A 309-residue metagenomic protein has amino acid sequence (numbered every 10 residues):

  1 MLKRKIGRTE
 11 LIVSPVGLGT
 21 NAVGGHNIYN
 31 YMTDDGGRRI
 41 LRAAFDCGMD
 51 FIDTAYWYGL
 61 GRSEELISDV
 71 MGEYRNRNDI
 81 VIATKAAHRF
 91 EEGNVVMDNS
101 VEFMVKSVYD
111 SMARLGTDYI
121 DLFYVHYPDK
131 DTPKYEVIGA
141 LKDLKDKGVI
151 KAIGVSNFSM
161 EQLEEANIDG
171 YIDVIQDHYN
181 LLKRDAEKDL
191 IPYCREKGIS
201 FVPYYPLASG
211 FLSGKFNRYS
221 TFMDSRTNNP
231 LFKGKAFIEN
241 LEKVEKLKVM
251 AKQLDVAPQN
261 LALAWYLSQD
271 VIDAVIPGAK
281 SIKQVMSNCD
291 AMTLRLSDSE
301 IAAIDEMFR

Functional and structural regions predicted by a protein language model:
M1-I80: N-terminal binding-site loop/beta-alpha segment at the start of enzyme catalytic domains that lines or forms
S14-P15, D53, R77-I80, T84 (+5 more regions): Short acidic capping loops at alpha-helix termini that bridge into adjacent secondary structure
A22-N27, R89-V95, L212: A short acidic, helix-capping loop that chelates divalent metal ions and anchors anionic groups
Y29-G36, R62, L66, V95-F103 (+2 more regions): Alpha-helix N-cap and loop-to-helix initiation/capping positions
Y31-A44, N99-L115, S159-E165: Short, acidic/polar
Y74-V101, H126: Structural motif corresponding to the early beta-alpha repeats
M112-T132: Active-site groove signature of glycoside hydrolases
P128-R309: Beta/alpha (TIM)-barrel catalytic core signal, keyed to glycine-rich beta->alpha loops juxtaposed to Asp/Glu that bind
